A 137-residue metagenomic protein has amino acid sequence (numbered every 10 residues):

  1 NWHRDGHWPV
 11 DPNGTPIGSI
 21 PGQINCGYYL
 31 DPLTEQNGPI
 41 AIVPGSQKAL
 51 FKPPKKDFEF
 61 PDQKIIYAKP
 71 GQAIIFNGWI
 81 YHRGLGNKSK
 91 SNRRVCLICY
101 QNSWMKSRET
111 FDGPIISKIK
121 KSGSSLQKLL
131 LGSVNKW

Functional and structural regions predicted by a protein language model:
N1-Y67, S107-D112: Catalytic core of non-heme Fe(II) oxygenases with the double-stranded beta-helix
W2, W8, G27, I75-F76 (+2 more regions): Broad hydrophobic/π-residue packing in well-ordered secondary structure
L33, W79-I80: Short Ser/Thr-interspersed hydrophobic loop/turn segments at strand-loop and sheet-helix junctions that line or gate
A73, I80-W137: Non-heme Fe(II)/2-oxoglutarate
